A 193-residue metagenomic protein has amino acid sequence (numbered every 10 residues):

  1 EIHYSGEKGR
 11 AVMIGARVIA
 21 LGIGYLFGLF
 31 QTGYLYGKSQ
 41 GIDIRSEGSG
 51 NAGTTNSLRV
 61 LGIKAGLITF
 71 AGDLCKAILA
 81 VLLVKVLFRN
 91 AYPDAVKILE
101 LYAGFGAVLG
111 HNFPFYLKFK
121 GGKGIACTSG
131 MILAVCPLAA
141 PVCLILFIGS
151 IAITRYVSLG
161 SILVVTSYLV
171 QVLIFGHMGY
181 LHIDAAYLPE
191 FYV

Functional and structural regions predicted by a protein language model:
E1-V12: Short, Lys/Arg-enriched N-terminal segments with co-localized hydrophobic residues within the first ~10-30 amino acids
M13-I19: Feature marks short, highly hydrophobic, charge-poor N-terminal signal-anchor/signal peptide-like helices that anchor
A20, G24, L29, G33 (+12 more regions): Alpha-helical transmembrane segments in multi-pass membrane proteins
Y34-K64, G121: Cytosolic, membrane-interface loops and tails of multi-pass inner-membrane proteins
L58-I63, V84-F88, G124-T154, S167-G176: Interfacial segments of multi-pass membrane proteins
R89, H177-Y187: Membrane-interface helix termini and inter-helical loops of multi-pass transporters
P114-K120, G149-T166: Membrane-helix interface "capping/anchor" motifs
P141, V157-V165, D184-V193: Loop-to-transmembrane alpha-helix initiation sites
